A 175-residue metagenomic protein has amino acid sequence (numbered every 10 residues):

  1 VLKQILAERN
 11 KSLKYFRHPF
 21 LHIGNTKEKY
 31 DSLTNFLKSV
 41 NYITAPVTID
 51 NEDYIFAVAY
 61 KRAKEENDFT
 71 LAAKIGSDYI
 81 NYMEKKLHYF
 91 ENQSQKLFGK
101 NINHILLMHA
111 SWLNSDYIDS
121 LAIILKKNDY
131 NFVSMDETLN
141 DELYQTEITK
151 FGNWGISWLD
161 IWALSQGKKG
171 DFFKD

Functional and structural regions predicted by a protein language model:
V1-N131, E137-T138: Catalytic domains of cell-wall/extracellular-matrix polysaccharide-remodeling enzymes, centered on de-N-acetylation
L121-D175: Low-complexity, Gly/Ser/Thr/Pro-rich intrinsically disordered linker/tail segments
